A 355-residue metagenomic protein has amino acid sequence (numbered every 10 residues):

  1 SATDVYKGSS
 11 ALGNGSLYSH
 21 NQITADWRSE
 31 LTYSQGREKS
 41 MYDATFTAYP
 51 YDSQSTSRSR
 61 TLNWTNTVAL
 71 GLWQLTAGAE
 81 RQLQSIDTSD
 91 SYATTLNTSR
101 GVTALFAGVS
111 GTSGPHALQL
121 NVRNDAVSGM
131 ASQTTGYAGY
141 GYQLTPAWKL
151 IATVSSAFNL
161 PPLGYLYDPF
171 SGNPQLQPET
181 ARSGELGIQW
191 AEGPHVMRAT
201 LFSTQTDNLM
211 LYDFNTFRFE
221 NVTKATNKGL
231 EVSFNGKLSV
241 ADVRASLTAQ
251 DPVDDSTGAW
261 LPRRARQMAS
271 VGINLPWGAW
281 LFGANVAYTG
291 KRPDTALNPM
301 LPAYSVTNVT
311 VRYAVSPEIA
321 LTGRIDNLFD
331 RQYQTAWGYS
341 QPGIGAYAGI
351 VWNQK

Functional and structural regions predicted by a protein language model:
S1-S85, M197: Outer-membrane beta-barrel domain signature, strongest for Gram-negative TonB-dependent receptors and also present
S1-V5, T32-S34, M41-S53, D87-L96 (+6 more regions): Outer-membrane beta-barrel translocator domains and adjoining extracellular loop/strand segments of Gram-negative
A2-Q22, S55-S59, S128-M130, Q143 (+5 more regions): Outer-membrane beta-barrel signature, preferentially recognizing the C-terminal barrel domain of Gram-negative
T24, Y33, L70-T76, E80-T206 (+3 more regions): Structural signature of Gram-negative outer-membrane beta-barrels, strongest in the C-terminal barrel of TonB-dependent
L72, G111-L118, S203-Q205, N221-A296 (+3 more regions): Gram-negative outer-membrane beta-barrel transporters
G187-Q189, P342-K355: Outer-membrane beta-barrel "beta-signal"
T289-K291, P299-V306: Outer-membrane beta-barrel transmembrane domain signature
L328-A346: Predominantly the C-terminal beta-signal and adjacent terminal strand-loop region of outer-membrane beta-barrel
